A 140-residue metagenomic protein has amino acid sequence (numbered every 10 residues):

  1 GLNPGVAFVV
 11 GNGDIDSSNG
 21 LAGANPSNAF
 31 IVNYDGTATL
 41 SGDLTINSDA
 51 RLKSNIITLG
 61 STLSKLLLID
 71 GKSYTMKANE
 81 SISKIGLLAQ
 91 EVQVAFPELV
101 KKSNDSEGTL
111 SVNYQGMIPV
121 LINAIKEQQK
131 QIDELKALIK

Functional and structural regions predicted by a protein language model:
G1-N28, P97-E98: Right-handed beta-helix
D14, N28-Y114, Q131-K140: C-terminal intramolecular chaperone/autoprocessing and neck/assembly modules of extracellular spikes and adhesins
